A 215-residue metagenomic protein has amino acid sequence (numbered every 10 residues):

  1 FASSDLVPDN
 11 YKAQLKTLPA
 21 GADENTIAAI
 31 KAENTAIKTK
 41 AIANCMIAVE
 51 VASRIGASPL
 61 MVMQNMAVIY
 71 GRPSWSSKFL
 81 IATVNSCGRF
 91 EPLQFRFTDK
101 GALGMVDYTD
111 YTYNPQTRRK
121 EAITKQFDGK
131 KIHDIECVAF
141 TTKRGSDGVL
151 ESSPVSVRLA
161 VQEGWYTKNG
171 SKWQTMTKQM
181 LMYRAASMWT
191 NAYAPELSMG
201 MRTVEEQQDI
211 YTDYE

Functional and structural regions predicted by a protein language model:
F1-E215: Polyanion-binding surfaces on beta-sheet-dominated domains and ring/shell assemblies
